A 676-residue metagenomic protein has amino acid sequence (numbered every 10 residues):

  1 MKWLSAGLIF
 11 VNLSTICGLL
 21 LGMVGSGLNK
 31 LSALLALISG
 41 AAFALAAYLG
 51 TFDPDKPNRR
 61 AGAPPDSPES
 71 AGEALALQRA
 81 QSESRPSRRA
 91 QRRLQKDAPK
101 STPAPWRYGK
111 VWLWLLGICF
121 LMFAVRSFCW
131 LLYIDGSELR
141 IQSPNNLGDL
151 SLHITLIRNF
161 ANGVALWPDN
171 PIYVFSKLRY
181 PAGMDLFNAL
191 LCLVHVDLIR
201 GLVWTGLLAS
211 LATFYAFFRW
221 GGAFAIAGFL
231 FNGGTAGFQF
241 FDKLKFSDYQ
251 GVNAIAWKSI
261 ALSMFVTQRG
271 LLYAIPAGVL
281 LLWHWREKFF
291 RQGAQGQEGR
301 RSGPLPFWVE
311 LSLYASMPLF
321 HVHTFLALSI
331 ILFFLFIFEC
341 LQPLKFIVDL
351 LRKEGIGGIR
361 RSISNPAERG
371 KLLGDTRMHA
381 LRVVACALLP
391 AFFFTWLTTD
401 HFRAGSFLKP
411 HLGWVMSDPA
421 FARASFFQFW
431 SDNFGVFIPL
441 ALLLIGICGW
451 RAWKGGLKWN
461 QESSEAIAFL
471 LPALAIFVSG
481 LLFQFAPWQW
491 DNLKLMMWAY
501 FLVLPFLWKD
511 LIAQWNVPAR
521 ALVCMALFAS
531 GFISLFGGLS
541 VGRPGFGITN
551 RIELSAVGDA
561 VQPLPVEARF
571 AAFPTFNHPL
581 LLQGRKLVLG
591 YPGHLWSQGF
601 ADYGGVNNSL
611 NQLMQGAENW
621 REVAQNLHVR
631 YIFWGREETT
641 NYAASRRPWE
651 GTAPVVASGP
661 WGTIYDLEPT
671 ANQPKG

Functional and structural regions predicted by a protein language model:
M1-N58, R88-R92, K100-G109, A216: Membrane-embedded, hydrophobic transmembrane alpha-helices
G22, L262-S263, P306-F325: Membrane-interface alpha helices of multi-pass inner-membrane proteins
L115-I118, S151, T267-W283, G413-A486 (+2 more regions): Alpha-helical transmembrane segments at the extracellular/periplasmic loop-to-helix junctions of multi-pass membrane
M122-A277, G296-E298, G547: Active-site lumenal/periplasmic loops and adjacent helix-entry segments of GT-C-fold, multi-pass membrane
D135, D149, T235-K245, L319-S329 (+5 more regions): Transmembrane catalytic cores of multi-pass membrane glycosyltransferases and polysaccharide-assembly enzymes
P304-S316, I331, R382-A387, G456-Q484 (+1 more regions): Transmembrane alpha-helix segments characteristic of polytopic inner-membrane glycan-assembly/cell-envelope
A367, K371, T376-F392, K458 (+1 more regions): Signature aromatic-anchored transmembrane alpha helix within multi-pass, membrane-resident enzymes that catalyze glycan
K509, W515-G676: Extracytoplasmic
